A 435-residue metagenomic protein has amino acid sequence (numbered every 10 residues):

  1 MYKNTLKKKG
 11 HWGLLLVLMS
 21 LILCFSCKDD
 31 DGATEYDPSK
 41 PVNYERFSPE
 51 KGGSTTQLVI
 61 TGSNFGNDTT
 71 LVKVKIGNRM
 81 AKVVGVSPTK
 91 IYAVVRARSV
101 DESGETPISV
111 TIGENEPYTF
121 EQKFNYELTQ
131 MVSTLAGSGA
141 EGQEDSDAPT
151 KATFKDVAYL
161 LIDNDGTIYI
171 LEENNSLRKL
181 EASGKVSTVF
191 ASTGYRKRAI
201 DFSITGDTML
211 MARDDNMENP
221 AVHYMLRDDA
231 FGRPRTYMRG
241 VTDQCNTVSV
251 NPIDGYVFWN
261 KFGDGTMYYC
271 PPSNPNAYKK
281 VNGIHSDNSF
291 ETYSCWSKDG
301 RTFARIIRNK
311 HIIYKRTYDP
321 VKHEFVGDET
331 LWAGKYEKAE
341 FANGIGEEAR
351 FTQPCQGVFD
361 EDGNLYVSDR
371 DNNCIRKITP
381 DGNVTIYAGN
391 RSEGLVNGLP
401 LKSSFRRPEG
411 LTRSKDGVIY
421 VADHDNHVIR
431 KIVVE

Functional and structural regions predicted by a protein language model:
M1-S26: Sec-dependent bacterial lipoprotein signal peptides
C27-S133, D163, T167-Y169, R178 (+1 more regions): Ser/Thr/Pro-rich low-complexity tracts
L128-D156, S183-R198, D215-N216, D229-N246 (+3 more regions): Gly/Pro-rich loop segments of beta-rich domains
I162-D165, F202-G206, V250-D254, S297-G300 (+2 more regions): Residue-level detector of Asp-centered blade-edge/turn motifs that repeat once per structural unit in beta-propeller
T167-I170, T208-A212, Y256-N260, T302-R305 (+2 more regions): Conserved beta-propeller blade signature
E172-E173, R213-N216, I253, N260-D264 (+4 more regions): Short loop/turn segments immediately following the C-termini of beta-strands
M225-A230, C270-P275, K315-F325, V433-E435: Short loop/turn segments immediately following beta-strands, especially the blade-tip and inter-blade linker loops
R406-E435: Blade-level signature of beta-propeller repeat domains, shared across WD40, Kelch, NHL, RCC1 and BNR/Asp-box propellers
